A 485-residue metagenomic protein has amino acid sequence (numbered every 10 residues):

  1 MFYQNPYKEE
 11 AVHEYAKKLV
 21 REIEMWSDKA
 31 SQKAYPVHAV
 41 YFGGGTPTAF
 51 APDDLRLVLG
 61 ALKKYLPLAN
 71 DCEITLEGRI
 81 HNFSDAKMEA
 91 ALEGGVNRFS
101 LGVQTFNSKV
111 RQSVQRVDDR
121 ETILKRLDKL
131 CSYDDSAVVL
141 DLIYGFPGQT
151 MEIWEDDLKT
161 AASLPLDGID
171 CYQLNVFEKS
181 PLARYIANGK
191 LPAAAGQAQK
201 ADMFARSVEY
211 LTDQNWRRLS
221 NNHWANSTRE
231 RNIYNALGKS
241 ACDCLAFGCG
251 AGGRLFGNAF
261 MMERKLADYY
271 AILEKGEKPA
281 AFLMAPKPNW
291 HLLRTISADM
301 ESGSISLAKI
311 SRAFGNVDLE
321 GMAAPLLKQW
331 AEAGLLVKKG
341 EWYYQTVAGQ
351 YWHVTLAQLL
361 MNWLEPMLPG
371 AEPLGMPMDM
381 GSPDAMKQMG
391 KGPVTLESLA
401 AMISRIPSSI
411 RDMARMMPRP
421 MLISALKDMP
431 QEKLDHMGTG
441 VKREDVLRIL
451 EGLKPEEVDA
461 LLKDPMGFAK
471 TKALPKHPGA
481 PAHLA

Functional and structural regions predicted by a protein language model:
M1-F2: Local cysteine-cluster metal-coordination motifs and their immediate loop/turn environment, predominantly Fe-S cluster
N5-K29, Y35-N316: C-terminal scaffold of the Radical SAM
P6, A49, N82, T105 (+10 more regions): Short, conserved sequence motifs enriched in acidic/basic residues, glycine, and aromatics that mark functional "hot
L19, N235-A401, A482-A485: Radical SAM enzyme core and accessory elements
S27-A30, L356-L360, L364-L368, E457 (+2 more regions): C-terminal alpha-helix/helix-terminus motif
M376-A485: Extended, compositionally biased non-globular segments
